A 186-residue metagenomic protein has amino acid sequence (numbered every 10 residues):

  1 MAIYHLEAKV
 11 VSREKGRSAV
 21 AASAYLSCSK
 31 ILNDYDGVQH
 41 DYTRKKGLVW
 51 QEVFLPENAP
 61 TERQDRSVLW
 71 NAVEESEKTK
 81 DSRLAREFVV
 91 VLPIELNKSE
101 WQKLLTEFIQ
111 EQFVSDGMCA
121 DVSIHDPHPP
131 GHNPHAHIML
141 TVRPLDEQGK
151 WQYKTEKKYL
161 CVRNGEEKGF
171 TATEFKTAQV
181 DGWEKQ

Functional and structural regions predicted by a protein language model:
M1-Q186: N-terminal nicking endonuclease/strand-transfer module with a His-rich metal-binding environment and a catalytic Tyr
